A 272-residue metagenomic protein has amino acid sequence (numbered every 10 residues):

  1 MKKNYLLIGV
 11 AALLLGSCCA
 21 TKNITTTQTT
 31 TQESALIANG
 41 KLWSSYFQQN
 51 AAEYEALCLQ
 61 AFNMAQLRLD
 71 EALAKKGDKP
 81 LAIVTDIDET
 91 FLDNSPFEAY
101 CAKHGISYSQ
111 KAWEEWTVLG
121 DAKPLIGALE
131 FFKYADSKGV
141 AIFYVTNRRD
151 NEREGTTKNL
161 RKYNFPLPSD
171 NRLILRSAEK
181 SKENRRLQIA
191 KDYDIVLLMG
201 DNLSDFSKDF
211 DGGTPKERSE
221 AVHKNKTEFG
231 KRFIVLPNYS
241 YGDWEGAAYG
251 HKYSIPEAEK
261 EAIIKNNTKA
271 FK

Functional and structural regions predicted by a protein language model:
N4-Y5, G16-T85, G250-K272: Non-catalytic pre-domain segments flanking phosphatase-related domains
T31, R149, R153-K272: C-terminal cap/substrate-recognition subdomain and adjoining C-terminal extension of metal-dependent phosphatase-like
F47-C58, E114-D121, F143-R149, L175-R176: Second-shell loop/turn segments in exported
L57-A61, A65, P124-F131, E152 (+2 more regions): Stable alpha-helical elements in mature extracytoplasmic
M64, R68-K75, E98, F131-K138 (+3 more regions): Structured segments of extracytoplasmic/periplasmic soluble domains in secreted or envelope-associated proteins
L73-A82, I142-N147, R172: Surface-exposed patches in mature extracellular/periplasmic domains of secreted proteins
K75-P80, F91-A122, S137: Active-site neighborhood of HAD-like aspartate-dependent phosphohydrolases
E89, A128-L160: Substrate-recognition element of Asp-dependent hydrolases with the DxDx(T/V) motif
